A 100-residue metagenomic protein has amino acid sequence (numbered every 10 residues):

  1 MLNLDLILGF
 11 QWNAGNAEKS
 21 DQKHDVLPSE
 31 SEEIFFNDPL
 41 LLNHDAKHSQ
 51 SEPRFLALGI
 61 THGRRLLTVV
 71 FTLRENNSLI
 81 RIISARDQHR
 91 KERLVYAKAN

Functional and structural regions predicted by a protein language model:
M1-N100: Ribonuclease/tRNase effector modules and their secretory precursors
